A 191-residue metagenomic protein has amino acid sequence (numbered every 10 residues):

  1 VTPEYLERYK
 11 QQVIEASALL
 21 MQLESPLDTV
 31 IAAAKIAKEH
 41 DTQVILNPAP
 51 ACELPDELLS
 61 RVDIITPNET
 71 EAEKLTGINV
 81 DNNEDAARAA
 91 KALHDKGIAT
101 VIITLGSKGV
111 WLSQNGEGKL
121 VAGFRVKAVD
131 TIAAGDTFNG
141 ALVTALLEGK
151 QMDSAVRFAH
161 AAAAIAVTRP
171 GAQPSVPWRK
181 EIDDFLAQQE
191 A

Functional and structural regions predicted by a protein language model:
T2-Y9, A16-R88, S107-V110: Conserved beta-alpha-beta core of the PfkB/ribokinase-like small-molecule kinase fold
Y5, Q12, H40-T42, N47 (+7 more regions): Amphipathic, alpha-helical segments enriched in basic
Q11, E15, E39, L93-D95 (+1 more regions): Secondary-structure boundary motif
C52-L58, N83-A191: Conserved phosphate-binding/catalytic region of the ribokinase-like
